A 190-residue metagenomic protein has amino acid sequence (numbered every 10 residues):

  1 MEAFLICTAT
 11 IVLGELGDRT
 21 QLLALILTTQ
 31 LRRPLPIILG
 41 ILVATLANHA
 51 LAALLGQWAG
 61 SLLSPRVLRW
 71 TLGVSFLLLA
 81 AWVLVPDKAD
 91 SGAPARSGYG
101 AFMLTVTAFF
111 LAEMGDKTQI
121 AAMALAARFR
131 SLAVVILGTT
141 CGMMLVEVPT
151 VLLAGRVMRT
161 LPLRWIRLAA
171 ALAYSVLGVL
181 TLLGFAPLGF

Functional and structural regions predicted by a protein language model:
M1-S61, A121-G142, P149: Juxtamembrane transmembrane-helix termini in multi-pass membrane transport proteins
C7-A9, M103-T107, L152: Short hydrophobic "helix-edge" motifs at membrane interfaces and signal-peptide entry regions
V12, L16, L46-A47, A81 (+4 more regions): Hydrophobic/aromatic residues within the transmembrane alpha-helices of Major Facilitator Superfamily
G17-Q21, L84-P86, G115-I120, R130 (+1 more regions): Short loop/beta submotifs within extracellular cysteine-rich repeat domains
R32-A101, P149-L172, V176-V179: Membrane helix-loop-helix hairpins that form the core translocation module of multi-pass transporters
A93-G100, A121-R128, V157, G189-F190: Juxtamembrane/interfacial segments around transmembrane helices
P94-Q119: Selected transmembrane alpha-helices and immediately adjacent juxtamembrane segments of polytopic inner-membrane
V179-F190: Juxtamembrane boundary at the C-terminal end of a transmembrane helix
